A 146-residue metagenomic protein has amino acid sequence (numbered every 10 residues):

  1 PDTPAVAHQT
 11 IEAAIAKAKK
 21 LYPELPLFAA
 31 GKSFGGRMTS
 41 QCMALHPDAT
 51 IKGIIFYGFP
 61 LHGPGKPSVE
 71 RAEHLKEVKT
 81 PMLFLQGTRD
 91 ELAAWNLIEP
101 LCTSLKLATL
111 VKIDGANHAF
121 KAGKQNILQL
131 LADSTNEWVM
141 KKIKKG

Functional and structural regions predicted by a protein language model:
P1, A116-L130: Catalytic histidine-centered segment of alpha/beta-hydrolase-like enzymes
P1-F28, Q41: Serine-hydrolase catalytic machinery in alpha/beta-hydrolase-like enzymes
F28-G31, Y57: Short beta-strand immediately N-terminal to the catalytic nucleophile in serine-hydrolase-like folds
G31-T39: Gly/Ala-rich beta-loop-alpha elbow adjacent to hydrolase catalytic centers
A49-L61: A conserved short beta-strand
V78-K79, F84-Q86, D90: Short beta-strand/loop motif that positions the catalytic acidic residue of the alpha/beta-hydrolase fold
E91-L97: Conserved alpha/beta-hydrolase "acid-adjacent" motif
S104-A119: Catalytic histidine neighborhood in serine/cysteine hydrolases with alpha/beta-hydrolase-type architecture
